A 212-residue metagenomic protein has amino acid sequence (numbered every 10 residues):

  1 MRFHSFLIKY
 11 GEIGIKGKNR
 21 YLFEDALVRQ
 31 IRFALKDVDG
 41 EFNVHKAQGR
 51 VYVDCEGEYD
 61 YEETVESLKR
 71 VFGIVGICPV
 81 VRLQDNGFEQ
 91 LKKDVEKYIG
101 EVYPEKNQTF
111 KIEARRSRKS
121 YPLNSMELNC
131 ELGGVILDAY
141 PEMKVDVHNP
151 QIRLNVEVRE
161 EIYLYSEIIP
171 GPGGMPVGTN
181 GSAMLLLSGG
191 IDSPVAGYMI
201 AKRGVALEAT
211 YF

Functional and structural regions predicted by a protein language model:
M1-M184, P194-F212: RNA-binding accessory domains that recognize and position tRNA/RNA substrates
G190: Conserved G/P- and acidic residue-centered "switch" motifs that form tight phosphate/ATP-binding loops in soluble
